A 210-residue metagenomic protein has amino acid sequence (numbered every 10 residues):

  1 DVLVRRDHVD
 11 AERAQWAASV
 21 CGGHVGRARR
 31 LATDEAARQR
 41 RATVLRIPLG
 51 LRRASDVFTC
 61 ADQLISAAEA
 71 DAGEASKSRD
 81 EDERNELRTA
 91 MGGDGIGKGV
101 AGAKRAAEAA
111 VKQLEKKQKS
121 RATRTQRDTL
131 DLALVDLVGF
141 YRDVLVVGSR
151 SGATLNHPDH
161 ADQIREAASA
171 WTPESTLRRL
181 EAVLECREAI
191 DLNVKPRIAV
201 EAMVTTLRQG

Functional and structural regions predicted by a protein language model:
D1-D136, R150-G210: Charged, glycine-rich active-site and insertion segments that engage polyanionic ligands
V135-V146: Short, hydrophobic/amphipathic alpha-helical patches that form generic packing surfaces within helical domains
